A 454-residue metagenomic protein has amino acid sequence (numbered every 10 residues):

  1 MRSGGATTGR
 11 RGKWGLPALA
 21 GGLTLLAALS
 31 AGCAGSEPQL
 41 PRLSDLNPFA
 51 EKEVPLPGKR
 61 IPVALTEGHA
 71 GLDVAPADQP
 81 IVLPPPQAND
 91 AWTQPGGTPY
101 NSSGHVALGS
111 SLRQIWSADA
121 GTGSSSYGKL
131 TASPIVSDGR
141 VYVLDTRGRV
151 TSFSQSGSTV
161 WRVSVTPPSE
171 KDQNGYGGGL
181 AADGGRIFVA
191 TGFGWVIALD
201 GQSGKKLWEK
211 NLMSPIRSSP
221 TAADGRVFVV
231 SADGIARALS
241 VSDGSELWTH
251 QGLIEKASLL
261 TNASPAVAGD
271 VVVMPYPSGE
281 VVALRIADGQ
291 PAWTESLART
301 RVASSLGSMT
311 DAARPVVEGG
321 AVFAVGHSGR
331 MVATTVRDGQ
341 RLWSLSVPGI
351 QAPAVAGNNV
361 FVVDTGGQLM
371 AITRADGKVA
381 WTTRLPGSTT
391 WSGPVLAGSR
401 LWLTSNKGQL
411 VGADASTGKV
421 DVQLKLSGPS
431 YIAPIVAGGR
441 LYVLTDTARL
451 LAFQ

Functional and structural regions predicted by a protein language model:
M1-C33: Sec-dependent bacterial lipoprotein signal peptides
L29-P62, T66-G68: Bacterial Sec signal peptide processing site at the extreme N-terminus
E37, W116-I135, R162-A181, W208-A223 (+5 more regions): Extracytoplasmic beta-rich repeat domains
V54-L72, Q79-I115: Blade/loop signatures of beta-propeller domains
D145, T191, S231-A232, Y276-P277 (+4 more regions): Structural signature of WD-repeat beta-propellers
T151, I197, R237, V282 (+4 more regions): WD40 beta-propeller blade core
S154-S158, D200-S203, S240-G244, I286-G289 (+3 more regions): Short loop/turn segments that connect beta-strands within beta-propeller blades
